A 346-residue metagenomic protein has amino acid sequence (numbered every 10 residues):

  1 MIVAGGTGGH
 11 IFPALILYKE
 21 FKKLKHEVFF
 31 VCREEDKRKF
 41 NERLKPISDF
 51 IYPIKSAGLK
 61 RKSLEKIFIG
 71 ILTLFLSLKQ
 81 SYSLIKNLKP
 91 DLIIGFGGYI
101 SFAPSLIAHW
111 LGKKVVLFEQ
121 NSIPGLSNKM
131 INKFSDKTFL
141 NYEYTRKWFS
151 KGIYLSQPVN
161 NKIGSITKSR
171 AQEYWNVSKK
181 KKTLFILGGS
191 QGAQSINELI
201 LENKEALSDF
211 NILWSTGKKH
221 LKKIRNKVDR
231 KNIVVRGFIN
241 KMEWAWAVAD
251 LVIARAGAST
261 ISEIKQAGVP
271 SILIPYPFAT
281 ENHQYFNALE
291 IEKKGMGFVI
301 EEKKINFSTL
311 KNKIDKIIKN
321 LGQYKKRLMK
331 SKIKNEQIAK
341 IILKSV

Functional and structural regions predicted by a protein language model:
I2-G5, K22-T73, L155, E301-K303: Conserved nucleotide-sugar phosphate-binding/catalytic loop shared by glycosyltransferases and other
K22, F30-S48, I166-R170, V177-V252 (+2 more regions): Donor-nucleotide binding loops and adjacent catalytic segments primarily of GT-B fold Leloir glycosyltransferases
E27, E35, S48-F50, W110-S169 (+1 more regions): Active-site-proximal region of nucleotide-activated glycan assembly enzymes, centered on histidine/acidic-rich loops
R61-L92, W110: An amphipathic, basic-hydrophobic alpha-helix
P90-L92, A247-S262, V269-P270: Acidic donor-binding loop of glycosyltransferase active sites
E173, G322-I333: A short, well-ordered alpha-helix in the C-terminal region of glycosyltransferases
K294, F298-E301, I305-G322: C-terminal "capping" alpha-helix adjacent to the active site of nucleotide-linked donor transferases in cell-envelope
K316, K332-V346: C-terminal alpha-helical cap of glycosyltransferases
